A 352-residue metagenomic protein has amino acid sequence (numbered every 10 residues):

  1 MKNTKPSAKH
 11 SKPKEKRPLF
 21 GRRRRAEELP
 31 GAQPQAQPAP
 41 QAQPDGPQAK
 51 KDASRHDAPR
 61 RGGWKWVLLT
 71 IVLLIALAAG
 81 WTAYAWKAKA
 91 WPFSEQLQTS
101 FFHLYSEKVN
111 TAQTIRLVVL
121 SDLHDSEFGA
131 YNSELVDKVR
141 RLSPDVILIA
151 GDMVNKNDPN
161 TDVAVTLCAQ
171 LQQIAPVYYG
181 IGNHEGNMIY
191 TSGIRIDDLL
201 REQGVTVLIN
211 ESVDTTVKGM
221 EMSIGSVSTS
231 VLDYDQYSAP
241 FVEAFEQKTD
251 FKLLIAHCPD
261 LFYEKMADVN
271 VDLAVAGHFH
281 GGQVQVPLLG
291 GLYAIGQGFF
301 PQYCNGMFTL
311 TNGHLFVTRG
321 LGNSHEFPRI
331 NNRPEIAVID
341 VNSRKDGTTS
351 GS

Functional and structural regions predicted by a protein language model:
M1-K50: N-terminal targeting leaders characterized by basic, low-complexity, disordered sequences that direct proteins
R17-L19, K50-K108: N-terminal membrane-anchoring alpha-helices
L104-V118, V205-T206, S212-G225, Q247-F251 (+2 more regions): Beta-strand-turn-beta hairpins that frame and shape the catalytic cleft of phosphate-ester-processing enzymes
T114-T206: Membrane-embedded segments
V119-S121, V146-D152, P176-N183, L208-E211 (+3 more regions): Active-site neighborhood of phospho(di)ester-bond hydrolases with catalytic His/Asp-centered motifs
L123-D125, M153-K156, N183-N187, V213-T215 (+4 more regions): Solvent-exposed loop/turn segments at secondary-structure junctions within structured extracellular/periplasmic domains
I189, I194-V205, V217-E264, R329: Binuclear metal-dependent hydrolase catalytic cores centered on His/Asp/Glu-rich metal-binding motifs
P259-A337, D346-G347: Conserved beta-sheet core of the metallophosphoesterase superfamily
